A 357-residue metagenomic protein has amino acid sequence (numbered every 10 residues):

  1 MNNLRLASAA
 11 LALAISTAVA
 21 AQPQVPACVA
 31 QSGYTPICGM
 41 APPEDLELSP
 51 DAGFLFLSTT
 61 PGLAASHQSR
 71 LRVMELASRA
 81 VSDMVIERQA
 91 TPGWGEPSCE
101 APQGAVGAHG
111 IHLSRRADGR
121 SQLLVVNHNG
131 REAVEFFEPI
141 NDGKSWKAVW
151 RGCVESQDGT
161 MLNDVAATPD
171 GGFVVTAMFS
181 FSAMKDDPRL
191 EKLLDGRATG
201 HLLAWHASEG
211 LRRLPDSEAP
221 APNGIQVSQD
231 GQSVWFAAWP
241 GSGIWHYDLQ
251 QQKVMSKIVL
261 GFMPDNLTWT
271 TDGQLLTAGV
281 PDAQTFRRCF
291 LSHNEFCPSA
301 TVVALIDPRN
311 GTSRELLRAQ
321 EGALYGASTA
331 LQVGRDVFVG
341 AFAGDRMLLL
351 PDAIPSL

Functional and structural regions predicted by a protein language model:
T35-S69: Beta-strand-rich domains and repeat architectures in extracellular enzymes and scaffolds, especially beta-propellers
P36-G39, V85-E87, A101-Q103, C153-D158 (+3 more regions): Surface loop/turn motifs at the tips and blade-to-blade linkers of beta-strand repeat domains
P42, H67, G107, G130 (+8 more regions): Beta-rich catalytic cores
S49-A52, S114-G119, A167-D170, Q229-G231 (+2 more regions): Residue-level detector of Asp-centered blade-edge/turn motifs that repeat once per structural unit in beta-propeller
L57-Q68, V125-V126, V175-R197, T277-P298 (+1 more regions): Short, conserved, GDST-rich strand-edge loop motifs in beta-rich repeat architectures
S69-R115, N266: Blade-loop segments of beta-propeller domains
W94-G110, S114, R120-T168, S180: Asp-box/WD-like beta-propeller blade repeats and closely related beta-sheet repeat scaffolds
G261-E315: Loop/turn-rich, solvent-exposed surfaces of beta-rich toroidal or solenoidal domains
